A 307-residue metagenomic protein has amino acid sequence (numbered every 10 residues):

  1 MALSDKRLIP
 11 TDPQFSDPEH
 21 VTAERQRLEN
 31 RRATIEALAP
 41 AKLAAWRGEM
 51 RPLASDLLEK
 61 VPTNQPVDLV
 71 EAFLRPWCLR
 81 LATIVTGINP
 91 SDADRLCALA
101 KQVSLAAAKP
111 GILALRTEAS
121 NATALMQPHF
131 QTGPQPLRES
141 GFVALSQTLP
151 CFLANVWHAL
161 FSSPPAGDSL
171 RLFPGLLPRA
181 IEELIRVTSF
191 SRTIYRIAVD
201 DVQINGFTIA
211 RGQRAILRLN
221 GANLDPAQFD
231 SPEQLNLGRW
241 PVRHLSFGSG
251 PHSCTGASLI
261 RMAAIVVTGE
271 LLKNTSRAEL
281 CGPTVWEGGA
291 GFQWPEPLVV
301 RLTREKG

Functional and structural regions predicted by a protein language model:
M1-G307: Cytochrome P450
